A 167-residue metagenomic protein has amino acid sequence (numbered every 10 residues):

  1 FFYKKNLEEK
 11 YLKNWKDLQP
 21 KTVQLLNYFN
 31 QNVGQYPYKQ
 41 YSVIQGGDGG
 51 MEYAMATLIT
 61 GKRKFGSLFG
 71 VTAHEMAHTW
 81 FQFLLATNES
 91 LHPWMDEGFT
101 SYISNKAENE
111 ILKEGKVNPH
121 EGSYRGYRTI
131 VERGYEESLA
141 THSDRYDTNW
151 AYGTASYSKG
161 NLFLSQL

Functional and structural regions predicted by a protein language model:
F1-P93, I103, A107, Y146-W150: Juxtacatalytic substrate-recognition/specificity segment
L68, L164-L167: Generic hydrophobic alpha-helical segments
L91, E97-S165: Acidic/His/Gly-enriched intrinsically disordered linker/tail segments that often contain short helix/coil "MoRF-like"
